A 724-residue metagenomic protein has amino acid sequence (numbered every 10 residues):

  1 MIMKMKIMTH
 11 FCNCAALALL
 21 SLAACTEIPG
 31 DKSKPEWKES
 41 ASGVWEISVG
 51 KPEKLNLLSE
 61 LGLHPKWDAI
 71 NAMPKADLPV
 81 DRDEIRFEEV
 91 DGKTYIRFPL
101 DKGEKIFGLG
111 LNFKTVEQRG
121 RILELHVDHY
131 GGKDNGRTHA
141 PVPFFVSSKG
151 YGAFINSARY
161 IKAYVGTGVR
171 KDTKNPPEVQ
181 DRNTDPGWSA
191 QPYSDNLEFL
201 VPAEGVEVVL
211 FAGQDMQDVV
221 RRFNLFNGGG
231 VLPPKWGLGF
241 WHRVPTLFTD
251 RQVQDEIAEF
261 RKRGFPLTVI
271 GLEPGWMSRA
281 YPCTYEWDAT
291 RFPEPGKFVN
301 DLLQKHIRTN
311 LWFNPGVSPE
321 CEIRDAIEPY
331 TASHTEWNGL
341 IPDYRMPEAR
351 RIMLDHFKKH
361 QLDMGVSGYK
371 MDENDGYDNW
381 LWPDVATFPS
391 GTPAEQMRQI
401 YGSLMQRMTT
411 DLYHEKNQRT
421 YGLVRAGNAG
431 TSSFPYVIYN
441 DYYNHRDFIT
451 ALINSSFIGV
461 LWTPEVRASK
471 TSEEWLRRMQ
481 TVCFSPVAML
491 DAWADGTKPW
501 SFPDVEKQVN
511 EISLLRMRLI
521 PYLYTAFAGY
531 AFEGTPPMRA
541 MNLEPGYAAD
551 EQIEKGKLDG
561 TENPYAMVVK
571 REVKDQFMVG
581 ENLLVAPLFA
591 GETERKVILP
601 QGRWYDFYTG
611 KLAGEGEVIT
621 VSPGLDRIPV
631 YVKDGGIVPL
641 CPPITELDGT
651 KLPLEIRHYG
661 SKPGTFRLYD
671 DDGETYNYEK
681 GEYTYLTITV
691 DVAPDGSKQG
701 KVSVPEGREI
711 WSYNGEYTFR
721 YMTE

Functional and structural regions predicted by a protein language model:
M1-K32: Bacterial Sec-dependent N-terminal signal peptides
N13, P176-V179, W711: Short, intrinsically disordered/low-complexity patches at protein termini and at juxtamembrane boundaries
L17-L20, C25, L58, I70 (+2 more regions): Extended hydrophobic/Leu-rich segments
I28-D626, D670-T675: Catalytic-domain carbohydrate-binding cleft regions of carbohydrate-active enzymes
R627-E724: Accessory, solvent-exposed terminal regions and/or long lumenal/extracellular loops of proteins
